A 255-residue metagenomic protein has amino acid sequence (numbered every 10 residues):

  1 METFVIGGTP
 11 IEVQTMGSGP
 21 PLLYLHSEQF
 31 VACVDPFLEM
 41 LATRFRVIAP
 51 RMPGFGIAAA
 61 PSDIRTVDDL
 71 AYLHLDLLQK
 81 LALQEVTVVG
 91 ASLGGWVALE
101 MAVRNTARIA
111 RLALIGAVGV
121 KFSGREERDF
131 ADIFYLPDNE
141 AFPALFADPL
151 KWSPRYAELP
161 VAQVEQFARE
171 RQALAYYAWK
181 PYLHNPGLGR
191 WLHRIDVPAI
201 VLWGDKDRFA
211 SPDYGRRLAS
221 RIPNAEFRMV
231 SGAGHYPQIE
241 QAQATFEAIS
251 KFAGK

Functional and structural regions predicted by a protein language model:
G7-A59: Conserved HGGG/HGGXW glycine-rich cap/lid loop of the alpha/beta-hydrolase fold
I48-V89, E247: Active-site loop/oxyanion-hole signature of alpha/beta-hydrolase fold enzymes
G90, G94, A98: Gly/Ala-rich beta-loop-alpha elbow adjacent to hydrolase catalytic centers
L99, V103-R104, A110-A141: Flexible "cap/lid" loop of the alpha/beta hydrolase fold
S123-R128, L136-D196: Conserved alpha/beta-hydrolase catalytic His-Asp/Glu region
I195, V201-W203: Short beta-strand/loop motif that positions the catalytic acidic residue of the alpha/beta-hydrolase fold
K206-A210: Acidic catalytic loop of the alpha/beta-hydrolase fold
A225-K255: Catalytic active-site module of serine/aspartate enzymes centered on a nucleophile-bearing elbow/loop
